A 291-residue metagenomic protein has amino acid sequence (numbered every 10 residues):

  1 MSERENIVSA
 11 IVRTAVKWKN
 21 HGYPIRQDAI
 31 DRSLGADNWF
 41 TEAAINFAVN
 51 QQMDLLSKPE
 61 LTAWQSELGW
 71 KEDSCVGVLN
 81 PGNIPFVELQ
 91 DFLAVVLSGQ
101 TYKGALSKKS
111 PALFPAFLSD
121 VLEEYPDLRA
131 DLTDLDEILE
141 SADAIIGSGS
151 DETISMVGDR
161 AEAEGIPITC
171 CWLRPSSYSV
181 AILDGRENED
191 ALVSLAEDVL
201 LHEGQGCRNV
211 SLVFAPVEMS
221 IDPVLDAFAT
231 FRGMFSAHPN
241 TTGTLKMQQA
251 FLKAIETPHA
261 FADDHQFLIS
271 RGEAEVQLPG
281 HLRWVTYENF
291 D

Functional and structural regions predicted by a protein language model:
M1-G77, F86: N-terminal Rossmann-like NAD(P)+-binding subdomain of aldehyde/semialdehyde dehydrogenases
R4-I11, N38-T41, I45, V49 (+9 more regions): Generic structural signal for well-ordered, non-membrane alpha-helical segments in soluble metabolic enzymes
T14-K17, E124, E164, L195-H202 (+1 more regions): Change "in soluble alpha/beta enzymes" to "in soluble alpha/beta proteins
W64-L128: Conserved small-residue-rich beta-alpha loop and adjacent elements that most often cradle the phosphate/pyrophosphate
Q65-N83, L135-S141, Q266-W284: Donor nucleotide-activated moiety binding/catalytic core segment of transferases that use nucleotide-activated donors
C75, Y125-V213, V217-M219, L278: Conserved NAD(P)+-binding/catalytic subdomain of aldehyde/semialdehyde dehydrogenases
E88-L89, F114, I154-D159, V224: Short glycine-/acidic-enriched loop or helix-start segments at secondary-structure transitions that form or flank
E203-D291: NAD(P)-dependent aldehyde/semialdehyde dehydrogenase
